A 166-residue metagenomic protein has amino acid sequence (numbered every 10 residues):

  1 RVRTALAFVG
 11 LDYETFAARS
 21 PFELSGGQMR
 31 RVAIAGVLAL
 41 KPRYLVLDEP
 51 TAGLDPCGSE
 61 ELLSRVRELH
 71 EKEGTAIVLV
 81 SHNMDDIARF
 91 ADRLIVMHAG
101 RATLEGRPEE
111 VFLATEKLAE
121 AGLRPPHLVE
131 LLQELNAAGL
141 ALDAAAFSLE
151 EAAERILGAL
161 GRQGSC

Functional and structural regions predicted by a protein language model:
S20-L24, Q28: Conserved ABC ATPase signature
I34: Hydrophobic anchor residue at the start of the ABC signature
K41: Conserved catalytic motifs of ABC-family nucleotide-binding domains
L45-D48: Catalytic Walker B motif of ABC-type/P-loop ATPase nucleotide-binding domains
S81-H82: H-loop/switch region of ABC-family ATPase nucleotide-binding domains
I87-R89: A short, surface-exposed alpha-helical micro-motif characterized by mixed small hydrophobic and charged/polar residues
